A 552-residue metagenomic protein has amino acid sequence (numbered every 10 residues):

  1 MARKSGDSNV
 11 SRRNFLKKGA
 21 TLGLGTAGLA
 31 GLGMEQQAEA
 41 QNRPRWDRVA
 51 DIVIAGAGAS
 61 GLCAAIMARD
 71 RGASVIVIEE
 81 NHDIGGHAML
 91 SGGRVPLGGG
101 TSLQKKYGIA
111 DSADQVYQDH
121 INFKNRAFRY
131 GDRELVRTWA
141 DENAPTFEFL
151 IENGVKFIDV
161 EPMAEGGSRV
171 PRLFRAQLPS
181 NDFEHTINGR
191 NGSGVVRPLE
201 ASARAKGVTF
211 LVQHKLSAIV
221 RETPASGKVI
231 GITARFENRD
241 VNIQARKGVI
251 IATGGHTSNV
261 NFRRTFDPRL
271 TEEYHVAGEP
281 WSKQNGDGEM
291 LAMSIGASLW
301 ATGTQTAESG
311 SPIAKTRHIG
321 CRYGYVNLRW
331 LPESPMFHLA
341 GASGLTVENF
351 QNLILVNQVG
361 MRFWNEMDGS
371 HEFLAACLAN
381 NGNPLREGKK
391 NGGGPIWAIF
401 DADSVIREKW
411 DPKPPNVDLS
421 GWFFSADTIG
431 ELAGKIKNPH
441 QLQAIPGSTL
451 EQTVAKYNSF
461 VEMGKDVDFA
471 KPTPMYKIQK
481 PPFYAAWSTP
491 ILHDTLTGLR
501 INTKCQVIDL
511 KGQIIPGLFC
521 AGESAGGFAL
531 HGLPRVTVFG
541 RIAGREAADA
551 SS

Functional and structural regions predicted by a protein language model:
M1-N14, Q36-Q37: N-terminal secretory signal peptides
R3-G6, K18-A20, E80-T209, L353-L355 (+2 more regions): Conserved N-terminal/central alpha/beta ligand/cofactor-binding core
W46-G58: Beta1/beta-strand and adjacent pyrophosphate-binding region of the FAD-binding site in flavoprotein oxidoreductases
R48-A50, R239-G248: Core beta-strand elements of the Rossmann-like FAD/NAD(P) dinucleotide-binding domain in flavoenzyme oxidoreductases
V136-D240, V260-N261, P312-A314, C321-V326 (+2 more regions): Conserved redox-cofactor binding core of oxidoreductases
Q244-I319: Glycine-rich loop(s) and the adjacent beta-strand/alpha-helix scaffold that form part
N285, E289-L291, I295-I445: An anion/pyrophosphate-binding glycine-rich loop and adjacent beta-alpha core in soluble alpha-beta enzymes
I445-F528: A glycine-rich dinucleotide-binding beta-alpha-beta segment and adjacent secondary-structure elements that constitute
